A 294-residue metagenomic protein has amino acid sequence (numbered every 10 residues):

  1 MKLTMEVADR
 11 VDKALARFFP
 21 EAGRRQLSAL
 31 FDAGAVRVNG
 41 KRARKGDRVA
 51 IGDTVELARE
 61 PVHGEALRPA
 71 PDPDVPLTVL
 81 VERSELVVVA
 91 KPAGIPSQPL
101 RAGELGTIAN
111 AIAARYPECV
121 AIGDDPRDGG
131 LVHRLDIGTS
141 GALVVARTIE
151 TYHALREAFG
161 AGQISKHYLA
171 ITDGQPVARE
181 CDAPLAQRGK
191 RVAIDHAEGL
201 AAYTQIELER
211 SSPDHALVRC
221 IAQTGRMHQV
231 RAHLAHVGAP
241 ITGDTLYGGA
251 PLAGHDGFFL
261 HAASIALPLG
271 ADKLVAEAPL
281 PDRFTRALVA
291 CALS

Functional and structural regions predicted by a protein language model:
M1-S294: RNA pseudouridine synthases
